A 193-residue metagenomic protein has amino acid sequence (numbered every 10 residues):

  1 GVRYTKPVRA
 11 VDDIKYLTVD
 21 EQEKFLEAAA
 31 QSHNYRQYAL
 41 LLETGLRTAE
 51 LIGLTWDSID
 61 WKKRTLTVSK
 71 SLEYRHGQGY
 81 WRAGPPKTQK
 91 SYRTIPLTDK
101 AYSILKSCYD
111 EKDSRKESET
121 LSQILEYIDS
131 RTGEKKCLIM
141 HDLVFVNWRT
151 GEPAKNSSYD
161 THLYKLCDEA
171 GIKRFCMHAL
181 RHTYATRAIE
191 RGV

Functional and structural regions predicted by a protein language model:
G1-L54, W61-K62, E73, K90-Y92 (+2 more regions): Basic, Lys/Arg- and aromatic-enriched nucleic-acid-binding interface segment
R3-K6, D20-E21, L54-K135: Conserved tyrosine-mediated DNA breakage-rejoining catalytic core shared by Y-recombinases
R3-T5, L17, R82, P86 (+3 more regions): Generic, ordered loop/turn and secondary-structure boundary motif
A10, I14-K15, P86-K90, T94 (+3 more regions): Alpha-helix initiation/capping motif
E23-S32, T44, I95, E111-V193: Short, basic (Lys/Arg/His-rich) helix/loop patches that form interaction surfaces in the mid-to-C-terminal regions
A39, T67-S69, V144-V146: Short beta-strand segments
